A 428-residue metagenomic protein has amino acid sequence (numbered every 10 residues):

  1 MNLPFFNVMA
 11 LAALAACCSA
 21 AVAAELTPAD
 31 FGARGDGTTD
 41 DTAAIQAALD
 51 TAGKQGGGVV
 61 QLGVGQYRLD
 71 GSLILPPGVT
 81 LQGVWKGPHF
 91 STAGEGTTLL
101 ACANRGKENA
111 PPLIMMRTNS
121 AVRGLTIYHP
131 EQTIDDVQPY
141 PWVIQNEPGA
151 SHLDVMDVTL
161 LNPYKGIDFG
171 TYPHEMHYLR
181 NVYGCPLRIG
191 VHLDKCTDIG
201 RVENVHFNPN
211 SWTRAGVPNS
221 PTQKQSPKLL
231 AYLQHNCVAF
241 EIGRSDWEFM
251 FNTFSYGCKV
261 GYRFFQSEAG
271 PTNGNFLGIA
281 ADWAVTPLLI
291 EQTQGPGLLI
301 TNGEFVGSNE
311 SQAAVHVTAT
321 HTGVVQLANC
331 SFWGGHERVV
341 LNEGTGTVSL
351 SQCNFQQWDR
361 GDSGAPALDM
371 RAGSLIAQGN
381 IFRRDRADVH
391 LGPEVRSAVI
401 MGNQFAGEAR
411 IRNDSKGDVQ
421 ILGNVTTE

Functional and structural regions predicted by a protein language model:
M1-N7: Positively charged n-region of N-terminal signal peptides that target proteins for export
V8-C18: Bacterial N-terminal signal peptides
A20-A24: Boundary at the C-terminal end of the N-terminal hydrophobic targeting segment
P28-G63: Acidic Gly/Asp/Thr-rich repetitive segments characteristic of extracellular carbohydrate-active and adhesion proteins
Q46-Q55, Y67-Q82, K86-G124, Y128-H152 (+6 more regions): Extracellular beta-strand-rich solenoid/capping regions of secreted or surface-exposed proteins that bind or remodel
G57-G58, D70-S72, S91-A93, A110-P111 (+14 more regions): Short glycine/acidic-rich loop motifs that flank beta-strands on beta-rich extracellular proteins
G63, D70, P76, Q82-V84 (+32 more regions): Feature marks extracellular polysaccharide-active and adherence modules
L422-E428: Extracellular/surface-exposed low-complexity segments
